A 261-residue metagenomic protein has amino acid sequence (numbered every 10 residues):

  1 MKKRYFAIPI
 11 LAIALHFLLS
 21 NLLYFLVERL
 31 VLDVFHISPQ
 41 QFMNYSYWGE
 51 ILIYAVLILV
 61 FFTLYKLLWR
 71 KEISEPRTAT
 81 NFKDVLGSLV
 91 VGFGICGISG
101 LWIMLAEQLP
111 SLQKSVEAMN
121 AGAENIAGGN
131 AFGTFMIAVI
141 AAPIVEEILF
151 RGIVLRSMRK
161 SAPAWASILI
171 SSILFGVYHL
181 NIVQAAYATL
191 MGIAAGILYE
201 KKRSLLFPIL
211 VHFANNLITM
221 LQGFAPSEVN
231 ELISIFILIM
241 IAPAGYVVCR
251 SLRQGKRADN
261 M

Functional and structural regions predicted by a protein language model:
F6-A14, I51, V85-V90, F132-M136 (+4 more regions): Hydrophobic alpha-helical transmembrane segments
I13-N21, Y54-L64, G92-W102, S234-R253: Hydrophobic core of alpha-helical transmembrane segments in multi-pass integral membrane proteins
A14-L68: Alpha-helical transmembrane segments in multi-pass membrane proteins
F17, N21-R29, S172, V177 (+1 more regions): Functionally important transmembrane alpha-helices
H36-Y45, E72-A142, K160: Juxtamembrane helix-loop-helix connectors linking adjacent transmembrane helices in multi-pass membrane enzymes
I37-V60, G129-T134, P163-S171, S204-F207 (+1 more regions): Membrane-interface starts of transmembrane alpha-helices
K66-I73, V247-M261: Membrane-interface capping segments at transmembrane-helix boundaries
V145-I170, I197-S204: Membrane-interface helix/loop boundary segments of multi-pass membrane proteins
